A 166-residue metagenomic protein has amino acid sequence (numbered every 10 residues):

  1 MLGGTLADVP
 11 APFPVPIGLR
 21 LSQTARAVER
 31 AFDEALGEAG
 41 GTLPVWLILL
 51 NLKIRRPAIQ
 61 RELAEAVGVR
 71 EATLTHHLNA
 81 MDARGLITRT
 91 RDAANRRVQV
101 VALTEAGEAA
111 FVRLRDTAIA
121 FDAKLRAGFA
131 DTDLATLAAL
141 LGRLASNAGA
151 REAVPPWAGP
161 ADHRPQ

Functional and structural regions predicted by a protein language model:
M1-A39, Q166: N-terminal leader segment of winged-helix/HTH proteins
M1-P10, T132-Q166: C-terminal regulatory/oligomerization modules of transcriptional regulators
V45-L49: Short alpha-helical "packing" element that flanks the helix-turn-helix/winged-helix DNA-binding module
N51, A66: Residues within the alpha-helical elements of helix-turn-helix
R56-P57, G68: Central "turn" residue of the DNA-binding helix-turn-helix
P57, N79-G142: Charged, amphipathic alpha-helical coiled-coil/dimerization segments
Q60: Helix-turn-helix DNA-binding elements, focusing on the entry/boundary residues of the two helices that contact DNA
R70-T73: Helix-turn-helix DNA-binding motif, specifically the short coil turn and the N-cap/start of the second
